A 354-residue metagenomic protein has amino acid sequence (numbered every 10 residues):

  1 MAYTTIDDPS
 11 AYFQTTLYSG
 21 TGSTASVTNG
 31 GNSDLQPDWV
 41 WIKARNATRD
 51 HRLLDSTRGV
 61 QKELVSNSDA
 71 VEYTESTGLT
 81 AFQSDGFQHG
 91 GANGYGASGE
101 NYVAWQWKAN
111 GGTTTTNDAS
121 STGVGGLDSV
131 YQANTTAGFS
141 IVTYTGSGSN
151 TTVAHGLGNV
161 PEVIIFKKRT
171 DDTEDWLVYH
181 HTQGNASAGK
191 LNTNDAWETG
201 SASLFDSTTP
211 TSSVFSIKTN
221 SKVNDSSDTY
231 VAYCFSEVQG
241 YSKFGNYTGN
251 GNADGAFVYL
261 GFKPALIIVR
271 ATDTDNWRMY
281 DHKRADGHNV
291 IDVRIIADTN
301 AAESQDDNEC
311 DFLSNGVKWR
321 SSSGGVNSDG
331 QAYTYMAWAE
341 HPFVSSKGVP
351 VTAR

Functional and structural regions predicted by a protein language model:
M1-R354: Surface-exposed molecular-recognition determinants
